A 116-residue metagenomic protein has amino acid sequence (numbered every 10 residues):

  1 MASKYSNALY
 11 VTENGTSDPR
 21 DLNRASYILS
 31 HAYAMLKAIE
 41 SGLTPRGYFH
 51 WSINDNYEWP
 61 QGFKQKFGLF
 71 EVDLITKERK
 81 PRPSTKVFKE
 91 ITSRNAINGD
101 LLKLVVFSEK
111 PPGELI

Functional and structural regions predicted by a protein language model:
M1-I116: Non-catalytic scaffold segments within catalytic domains of secreted glycoside hydrolases
